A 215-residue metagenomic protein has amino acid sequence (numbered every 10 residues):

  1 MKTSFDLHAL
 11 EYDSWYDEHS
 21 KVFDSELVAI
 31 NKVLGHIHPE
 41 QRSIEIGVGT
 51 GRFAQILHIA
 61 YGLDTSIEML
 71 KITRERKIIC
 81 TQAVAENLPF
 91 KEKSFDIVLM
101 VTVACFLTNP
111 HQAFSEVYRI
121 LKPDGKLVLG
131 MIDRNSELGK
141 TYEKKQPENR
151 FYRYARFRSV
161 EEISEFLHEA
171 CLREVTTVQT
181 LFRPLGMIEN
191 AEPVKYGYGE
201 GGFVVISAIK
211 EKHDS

Functional and structural regions predicted by a protein language model:
M1-H38, R52-F53, M69, L181 (+2 more regions): Conserved class I S-adenosyl-L-methionine
I44-N87: Class I SAM-dependent methyltransferase SAM/SAH-binding core
L99: A conserved beta-strand element that flanks and buttresses the S-adenosyl-L-methionine
T102-C105: Short catalytic micro-motifs in class I SAM-dependent methyltransferases
H111-P123: A short glycine-rich, Lys/Arg-flanked "PGG" loop and its adjoining helix->strand segment in the class I
K126-Y154: Conserved class I S-adenosyl-L-methionine
A155-T177: Short alpha-helix
N190-S215: Core SAM-dependent methyltransferase catalytic element
